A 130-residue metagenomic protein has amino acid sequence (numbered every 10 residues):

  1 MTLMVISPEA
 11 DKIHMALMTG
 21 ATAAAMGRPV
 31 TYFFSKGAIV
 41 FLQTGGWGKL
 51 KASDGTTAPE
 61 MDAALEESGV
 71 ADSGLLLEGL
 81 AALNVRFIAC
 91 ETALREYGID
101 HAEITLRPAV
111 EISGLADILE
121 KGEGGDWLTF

Functional and structural regions predicted by a protein language model:
T2-I13, L42: Short, glycine-rich nucleotide/cofactor-binding loops
T2-S7, T57-L65, A102-E103: Short, basic, glycine/proline-bearing loop/turn elements
H14-G27, Y32: Histidine-anchored nucleotide/phosphate-binding helix
M18-T19, G46-G48, E103-T105: Short, glycine/charged-enriched secondary-structure capping and boundary segments
V30-K36, I88-E91: Short internal beta-strands
A38-K51: N-terminal beta-loop-helix "entrance" segment that forms/cooperates in small-molecule cofactor or anionic ligand
K51-R86: A glycine-rich helix N-cap at a beta->alpha junction
S73-G125, F130: A charged, amphipathic interaction segment
